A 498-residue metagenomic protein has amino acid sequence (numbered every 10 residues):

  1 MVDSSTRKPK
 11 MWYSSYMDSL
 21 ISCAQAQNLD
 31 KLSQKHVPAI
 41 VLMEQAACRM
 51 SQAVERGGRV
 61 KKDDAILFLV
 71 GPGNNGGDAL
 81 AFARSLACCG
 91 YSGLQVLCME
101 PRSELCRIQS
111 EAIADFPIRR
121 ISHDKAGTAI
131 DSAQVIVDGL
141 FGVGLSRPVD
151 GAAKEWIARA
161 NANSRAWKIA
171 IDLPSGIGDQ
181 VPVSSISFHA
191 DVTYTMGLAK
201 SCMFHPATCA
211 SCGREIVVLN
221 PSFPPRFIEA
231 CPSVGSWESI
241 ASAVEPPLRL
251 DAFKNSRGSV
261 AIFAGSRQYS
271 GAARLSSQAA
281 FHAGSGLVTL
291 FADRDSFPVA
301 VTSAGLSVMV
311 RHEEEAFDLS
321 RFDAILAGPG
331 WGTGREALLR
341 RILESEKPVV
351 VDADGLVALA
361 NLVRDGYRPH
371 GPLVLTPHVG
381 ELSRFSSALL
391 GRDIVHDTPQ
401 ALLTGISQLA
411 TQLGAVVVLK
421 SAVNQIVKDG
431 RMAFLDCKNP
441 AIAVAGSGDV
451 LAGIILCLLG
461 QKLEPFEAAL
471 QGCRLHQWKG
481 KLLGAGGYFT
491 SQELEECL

Functional and structural regions predicted by a protein language model:
S4-P9: Low-acidity, Ser/Thr- and Arg-rich intrinsically disordered low-complexity segments
W12-C98, C106, V135, V192 (+4 more regions): Small-residue (G/A/S/T)-rich helix-start motifs and N-terminal tracts that mark the onset
N75, R102, G176: Conserved Rossmann-like nucleotide-cofactor binding loop
R84-N163, P298-R311, E315-A316: N-terminal small/polar loop signature for handling phosphorylated ligands or for N-terminal nucleophile
Q134-V135, L140-P232: Internal gly/pro-rich beta-alpha loop/helix module that stabilizes soluble enzyme cofactors or their anionic handles
